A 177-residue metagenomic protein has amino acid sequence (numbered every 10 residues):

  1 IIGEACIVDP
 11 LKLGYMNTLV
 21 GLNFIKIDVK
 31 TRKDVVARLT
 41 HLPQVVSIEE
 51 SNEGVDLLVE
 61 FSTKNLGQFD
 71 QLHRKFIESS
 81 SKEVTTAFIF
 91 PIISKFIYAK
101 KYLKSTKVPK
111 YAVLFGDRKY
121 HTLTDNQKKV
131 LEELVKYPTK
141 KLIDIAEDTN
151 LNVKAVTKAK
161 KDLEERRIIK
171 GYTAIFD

Functional and structural regions predicted by a protein language model:
I1-D177: A compositional/biophysical signature of low hydrophobicity enriched in polar/charged and small residues
